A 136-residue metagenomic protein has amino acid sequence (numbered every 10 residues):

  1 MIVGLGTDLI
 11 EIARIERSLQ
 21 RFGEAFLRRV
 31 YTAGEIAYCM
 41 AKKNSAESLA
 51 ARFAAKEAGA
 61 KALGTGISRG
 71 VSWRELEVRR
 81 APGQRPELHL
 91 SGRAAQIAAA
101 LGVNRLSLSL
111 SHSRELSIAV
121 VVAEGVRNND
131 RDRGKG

Functional and structural regions predicted by a protein language model:
M1-G136: Core catalytic alpha/beta fold that binds nucleotide/phospho-ligands
